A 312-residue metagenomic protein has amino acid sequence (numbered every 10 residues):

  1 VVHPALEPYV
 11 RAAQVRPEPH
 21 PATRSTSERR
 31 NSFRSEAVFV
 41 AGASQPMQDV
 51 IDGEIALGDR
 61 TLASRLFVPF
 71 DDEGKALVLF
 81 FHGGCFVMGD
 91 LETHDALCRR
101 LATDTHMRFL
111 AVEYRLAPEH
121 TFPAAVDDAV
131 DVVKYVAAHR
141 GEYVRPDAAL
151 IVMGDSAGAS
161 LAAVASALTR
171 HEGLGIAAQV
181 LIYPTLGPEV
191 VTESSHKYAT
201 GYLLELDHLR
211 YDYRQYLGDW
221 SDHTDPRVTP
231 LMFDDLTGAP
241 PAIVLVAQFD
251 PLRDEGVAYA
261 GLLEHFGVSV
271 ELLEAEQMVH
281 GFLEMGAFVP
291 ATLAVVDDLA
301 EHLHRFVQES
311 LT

Functional and structural regions predicted by a protein language model:
V1-P69, Q308-T312: A glycine/proline-hinged amphipathic helix-loop "lid/cap" segment that gates access to hydrophobic ligand pockets
G74-G84: Short beta-strand element of the alpha/beta-hydrolase
H82-M88, F249: Active-site glycine-rich loops that stabilize anionic/oxyanionic intermediates across multiple enzyme folds
E92-A111: Short amphipathic alpha-helix adjacent to the substrate-entry channel of hydrolases
H120-E142, L299: Alpha/beta-hydrolase active-site loop
Y143-S156: Alpha/beta-hydrolase fold nucleophile elbow
A148, A163-T312: Alpha/beta hydrolase fold serine-hydrolase catalytic domain that processes acyl esters and thioesters
G154-V164: Glycine-rich nucleophile elbow surrounding the catalytic serine of serine-hydrolase chemistry
